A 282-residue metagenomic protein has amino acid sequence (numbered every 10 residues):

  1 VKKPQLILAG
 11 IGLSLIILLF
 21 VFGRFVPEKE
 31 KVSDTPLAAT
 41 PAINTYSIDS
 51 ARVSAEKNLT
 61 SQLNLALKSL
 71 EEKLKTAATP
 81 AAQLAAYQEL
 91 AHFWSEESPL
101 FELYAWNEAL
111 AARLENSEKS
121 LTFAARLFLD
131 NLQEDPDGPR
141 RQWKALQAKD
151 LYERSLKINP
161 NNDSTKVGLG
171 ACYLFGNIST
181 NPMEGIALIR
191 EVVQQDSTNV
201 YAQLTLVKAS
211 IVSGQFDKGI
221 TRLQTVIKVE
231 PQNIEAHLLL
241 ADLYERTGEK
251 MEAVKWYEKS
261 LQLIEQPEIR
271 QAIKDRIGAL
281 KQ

Functional and structural regions predicted by a protein language model:
K2-L103: N-terminal leader/linker segments that initiate helical-solenoid repeat arrays
K3, I7-L13, D217-T221, R246-Q282: Terminal, low-structured helical/coil segments at or just beyond the last alpha-helical repeat
A81, P99, E115-N116, P160 (+3 more regions): Short coil turns that delineate tetratricopeptide repeat
A86, Y104, S120-L121, T165 (+4 more regions): TPR alpha-solenoid repeat register
E89, F123, L127, G168 (+3 more regions): Canonical tetratricopeptide repeat
H92, R113, R126, A171 (+3 more regions): Residue-level recognition of tetratricopeptide repeat
S98-N107, R140-L151, I178-E191, S213-T225 (+1 more regions): Structural signature of tandem alpha-helical TPR/SEL1-like repeats, specifically the intra-repeat loop/turn
A112-R113, R126, E153-K157, R190-Q194 (+2 more regions): Conserved structural position within tetratricopeptide repeats
